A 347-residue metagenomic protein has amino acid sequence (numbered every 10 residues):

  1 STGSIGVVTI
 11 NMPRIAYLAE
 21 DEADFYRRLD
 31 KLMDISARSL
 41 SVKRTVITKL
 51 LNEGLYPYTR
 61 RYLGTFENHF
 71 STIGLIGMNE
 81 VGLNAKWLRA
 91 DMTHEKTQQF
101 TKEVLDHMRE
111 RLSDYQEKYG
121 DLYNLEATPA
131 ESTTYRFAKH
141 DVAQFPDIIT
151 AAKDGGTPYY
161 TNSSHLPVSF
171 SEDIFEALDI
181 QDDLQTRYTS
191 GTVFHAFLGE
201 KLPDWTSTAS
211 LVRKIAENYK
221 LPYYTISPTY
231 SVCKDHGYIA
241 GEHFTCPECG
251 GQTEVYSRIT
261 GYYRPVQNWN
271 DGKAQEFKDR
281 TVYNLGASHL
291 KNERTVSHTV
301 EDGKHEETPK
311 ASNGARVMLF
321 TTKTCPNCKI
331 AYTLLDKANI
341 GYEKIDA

Functional and structural regions predicted by a protein language model:
S1-E67, L88, H94-E248, V255: Conserved catalytic cores of very large enzyme subunits
E67-V81, G251-N268: Conserved phosphate/anionic-ligand binding catalytic regions in large, soluble enzymes, centered on
N84: Metallocofactor- and cofactor-centric catalytic cores in central/energy metabolism, strongly enriched
Y219-Y223, S227-T229, N270-V300: Long, highly charged low-complexity segments enriched in Glu/Asp and Lys/Arg with interspersed Ser/Thr
A240, G250-V255, P265-V266, G272-R280: Phosphate-handling catalytic cores of nucleic-acid transaction enzymes
H243-G250, V255-Y262, K337-G341: Short cysteine/histidine-rich zinc-coordinating motifs and their immediately flanking basic loops
E307-E343: Local sequence-structure signature of Cys/Sec-based thiol-disulfide redox active-site neighborhoods
